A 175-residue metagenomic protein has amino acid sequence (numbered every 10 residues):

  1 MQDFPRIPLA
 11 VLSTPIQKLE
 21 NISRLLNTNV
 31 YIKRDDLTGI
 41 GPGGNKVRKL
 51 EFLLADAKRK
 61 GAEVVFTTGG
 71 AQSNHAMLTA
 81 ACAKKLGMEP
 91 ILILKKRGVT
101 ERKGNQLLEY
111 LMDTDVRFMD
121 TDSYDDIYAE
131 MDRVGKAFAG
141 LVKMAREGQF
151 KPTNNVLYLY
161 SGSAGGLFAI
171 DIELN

Functional and structural regions predicted by a protein language model:
M1-N175: PLP-dependent amino-acid enzyme catalytic core
